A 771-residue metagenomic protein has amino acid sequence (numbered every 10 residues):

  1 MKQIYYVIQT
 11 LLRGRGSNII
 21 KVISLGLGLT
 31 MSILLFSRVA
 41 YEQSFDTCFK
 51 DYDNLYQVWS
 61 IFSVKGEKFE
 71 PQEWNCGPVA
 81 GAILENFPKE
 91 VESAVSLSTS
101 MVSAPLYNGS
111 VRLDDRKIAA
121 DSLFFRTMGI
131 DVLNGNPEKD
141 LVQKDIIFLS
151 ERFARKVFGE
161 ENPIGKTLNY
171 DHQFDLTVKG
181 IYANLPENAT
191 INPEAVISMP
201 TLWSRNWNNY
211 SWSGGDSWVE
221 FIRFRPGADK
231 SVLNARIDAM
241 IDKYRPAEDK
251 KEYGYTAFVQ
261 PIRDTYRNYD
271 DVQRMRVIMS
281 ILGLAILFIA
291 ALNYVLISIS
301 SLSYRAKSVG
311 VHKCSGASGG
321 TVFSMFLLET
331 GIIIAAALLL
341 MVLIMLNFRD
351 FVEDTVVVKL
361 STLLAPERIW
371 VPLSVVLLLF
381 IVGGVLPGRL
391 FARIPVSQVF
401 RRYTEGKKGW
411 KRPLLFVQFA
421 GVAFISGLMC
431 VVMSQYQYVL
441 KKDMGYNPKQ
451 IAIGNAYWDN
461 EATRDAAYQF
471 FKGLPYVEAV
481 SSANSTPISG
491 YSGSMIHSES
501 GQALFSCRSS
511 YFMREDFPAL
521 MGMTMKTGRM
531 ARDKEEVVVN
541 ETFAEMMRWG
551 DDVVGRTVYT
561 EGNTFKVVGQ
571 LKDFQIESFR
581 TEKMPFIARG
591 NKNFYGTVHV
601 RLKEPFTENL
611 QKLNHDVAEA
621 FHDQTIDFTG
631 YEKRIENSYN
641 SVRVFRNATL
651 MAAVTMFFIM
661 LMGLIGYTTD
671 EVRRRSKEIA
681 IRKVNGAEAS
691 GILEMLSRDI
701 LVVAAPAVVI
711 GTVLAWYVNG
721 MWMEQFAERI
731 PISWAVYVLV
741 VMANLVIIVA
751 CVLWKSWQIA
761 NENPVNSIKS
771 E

Functional and structural regions predicted by a protein language model:
K2-I4, Q9-I19, F49, A239-A285 (+8 more regions): Membrane-helix entry/capping segments
I4-G16, I20, S24, L292-I333 (+3 more regions): Intracellular coupling helices
L11, K21, E42, V58 (+29 more regions): Generic structural signal for small/hydrophobic residues in well-ordered secondary structure, especially within
R13-A40, V272-K307, A335, L339 (+5 more regions): Hydrophobic alpha-helical transmembrane segments of multi-pass inner-membrane transport and secretion
T30, L34, D242-K243, T330-R393 (+2 more regions): Small-residue-rich transmembrane alpha-helices
L35-S103, N209, S213-R223, N234-R236 (+3 more regions): Membrane-proximal extracellular/periplasmic loop immediately following the first transmembrane helix
D121-N134, I147-D271, Q469, G473-S638: Mid-to-C-terminal secondary-structure elements that act as membrane-proximal/extracytoplasmic interface segments
